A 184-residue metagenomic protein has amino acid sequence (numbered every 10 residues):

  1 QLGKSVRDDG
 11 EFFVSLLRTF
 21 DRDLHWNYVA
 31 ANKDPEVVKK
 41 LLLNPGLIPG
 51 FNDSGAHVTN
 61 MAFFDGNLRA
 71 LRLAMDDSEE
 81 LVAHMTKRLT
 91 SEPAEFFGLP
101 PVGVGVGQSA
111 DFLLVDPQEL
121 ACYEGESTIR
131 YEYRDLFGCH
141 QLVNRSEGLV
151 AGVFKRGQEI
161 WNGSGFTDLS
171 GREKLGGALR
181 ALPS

Functional and structural regions predicted by a protein language model:
Q1-S78: Active-site neighborhoods of metal-dependent hydrolases
F13-L16, V82-T90: Short, well-structured alpha-helical segments that form the helix of a local strand-helix-strand
R18, G46, R72-E79, T90-A94 (+3 more regions): Hydrophobic alpha-helix feature that most strongly marks membrane-spanning transmembrane helices and their immediate
N27-A31, L81-H84, A94-S127: Acidic, glycine-enriched loop/beta-strand segments at the rims of small-molecule binding/catalytic pockets
K39-L47, F112-G165, L169-E173: C-terminal cap of metal-dependent C-N hydrolases
N60, F64, L68-D77, R88 (+2 more regions): Feature captures the catalytic cores and cofactor-binding loops of soluble hydro-lyases/lyases that act on carboxylate
G66-A70, G171, A178: Cofactor-binding beta-sheet edge motifs in enzyme active sites
G177-S184: Short, solvent-exposed cationic patches
